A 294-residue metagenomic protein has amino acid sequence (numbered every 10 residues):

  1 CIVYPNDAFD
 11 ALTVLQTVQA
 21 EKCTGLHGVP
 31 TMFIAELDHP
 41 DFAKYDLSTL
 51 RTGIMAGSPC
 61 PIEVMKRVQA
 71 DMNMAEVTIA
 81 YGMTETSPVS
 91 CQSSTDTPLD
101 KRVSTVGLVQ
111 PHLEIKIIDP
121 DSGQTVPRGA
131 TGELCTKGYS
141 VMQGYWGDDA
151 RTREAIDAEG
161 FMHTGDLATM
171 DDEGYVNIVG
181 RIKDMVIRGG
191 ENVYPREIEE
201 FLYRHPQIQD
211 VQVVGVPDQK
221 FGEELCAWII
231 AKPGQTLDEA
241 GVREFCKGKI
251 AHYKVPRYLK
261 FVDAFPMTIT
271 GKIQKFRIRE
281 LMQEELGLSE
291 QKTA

Functional and structural regions predicted by a protein language model:
C1-V3, T24: A short helix-loop-beta submotif of the ANL/AMP-binding
L15, A20-G28, L37-K101, E114: Gly/Ser/Thr-rich phosphate-binding loop
V18, L26-V29, E133, G138 (+6 more regions): AMP-binding/adenylate-forming catalytic core of the ANL superfamily
D41, T49, N73, H112 (+3 more regions): Glycine-centered tight turns that cap/initiate beta-strands
G57, G82, G107, G138 (+2 more regions): Active-site glycine-centered loops adjacent to acidic/histidine catalytic or metal-binding residues that shape
P59, L99-G147, A155: Adenylate-forming AMP-binding core of the ANL superfamily, especially NRPS adenylation
V77-E85, T105-V109, V214-V216, K260: Beta-strand->loop->alpha-helix junctions that form or flank phosphate-binding loops in nucleotide-handling enzymes
E280-A294: Acidic/polar alpha-helix N-cap and adjacent early helical turns within long charge-rich amphipathic helices/linkers
